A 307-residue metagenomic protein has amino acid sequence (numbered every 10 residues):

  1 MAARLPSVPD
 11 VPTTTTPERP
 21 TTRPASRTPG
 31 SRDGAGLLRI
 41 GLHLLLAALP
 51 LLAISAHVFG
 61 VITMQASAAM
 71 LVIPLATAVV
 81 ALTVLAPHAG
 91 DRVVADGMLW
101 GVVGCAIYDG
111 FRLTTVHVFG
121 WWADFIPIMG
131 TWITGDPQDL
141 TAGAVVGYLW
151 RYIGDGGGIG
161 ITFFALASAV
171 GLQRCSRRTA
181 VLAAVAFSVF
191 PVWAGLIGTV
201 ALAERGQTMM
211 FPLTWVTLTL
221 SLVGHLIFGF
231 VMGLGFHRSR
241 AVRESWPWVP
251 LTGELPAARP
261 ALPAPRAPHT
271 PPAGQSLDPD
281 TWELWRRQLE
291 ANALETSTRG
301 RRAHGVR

Functional and structural regions predicted by a protein language model:
A2-L75, P87-P127: Transmembrane alpha-helical insertion/packing segments
A3, A69-T77, I197-W248, L255-P256: Alpha-helical transmembrane segments of multi-pass integral membrane proteins, characterized by long hydrophobic
L85-A95, V170-R178: Membrane-interface helix-boundary motifs at transmembrane edges
V118-A144: Membrane-interface interhelical connector segments
P137-I159, T219-L234: Hydrophobic alpha-helical transmembrane segments
Y152-Q173, F230-S245: Transmembrane alpha-helical segments in integral membrane proteins
S168-A194: Internal alpha-helical transmembrane segments of multi-pass membrane proteins
R243-L289: Short, highly charged, low-complexity non-transmembrane loops/tails of multi-pass membrane proteins
